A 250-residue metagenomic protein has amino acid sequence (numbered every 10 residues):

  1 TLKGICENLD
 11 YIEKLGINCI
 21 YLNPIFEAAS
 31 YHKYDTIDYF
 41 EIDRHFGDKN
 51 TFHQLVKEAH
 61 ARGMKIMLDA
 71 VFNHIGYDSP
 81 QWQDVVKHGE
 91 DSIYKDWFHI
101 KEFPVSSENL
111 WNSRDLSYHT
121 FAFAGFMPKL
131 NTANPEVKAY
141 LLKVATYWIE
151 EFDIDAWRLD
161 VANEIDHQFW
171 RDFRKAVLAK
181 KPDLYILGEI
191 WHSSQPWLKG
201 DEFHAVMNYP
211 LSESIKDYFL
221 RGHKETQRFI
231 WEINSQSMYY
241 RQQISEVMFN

Functional and structural regions predicted by a protein language model:
T1-K3, D35-K49, F123-K138, D155-E164 (+1 more regions): The substrate-binding groove and active-site-proximal loops of carbohydrate-active enzymes, especially glycoside
T1-K65, P80-D84, A139: N-terminal structural segment of carbohydrate-active enzymes
E13-P24, T51, H60-I75, H99-N112 (+1 more regions): Glycine-rich, aromatic-flanked loop segments that form ligand/cofactor-binding clefts across common enzyme folds
G16-N18, H60-M64, D153-D155, K181-L184 (+2 more regions): Short, well-ordered coil/turn segments that N-cap beta-strands
I20-H32, A70-S79, D160-D166, E189-S194: Short, solvent-exposed turn/loop segments enriched in Gly/Ser/Thr/Pro and often Arg
E27-E58, V86-T132: Aromatic- and acidic-residue-enriched carbohydrate-binding clefts of CAZyme catalytic domains
D78, Q83-D84, H88-Y94, H99-I100 (+3 more regions): Conserved alpha/beta catalytic core and glycan-binding cleft of carbohydrate-active enzymes
T120-W197, D201: Active-site neighborhood of glycoside hydrolase catalytic domains
